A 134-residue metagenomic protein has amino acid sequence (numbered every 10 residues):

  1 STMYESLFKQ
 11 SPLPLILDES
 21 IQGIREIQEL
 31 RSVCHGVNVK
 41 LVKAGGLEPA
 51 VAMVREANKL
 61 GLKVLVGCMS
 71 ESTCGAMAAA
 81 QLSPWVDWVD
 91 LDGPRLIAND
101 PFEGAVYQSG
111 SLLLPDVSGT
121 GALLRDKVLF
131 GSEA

Functional and structural regions predicted by a protein language model:
S1-S83, A98-G110: Catalytic core of soluble alpha/beta enzymes
D87-D90: Short helix/strand-capping turn motifs
P94: Active-site cofactor/co-catalyst pockets and adjacent glycine-rich loops in catalytic enzymes
F102-A134: C-terminal extensions of enzymes
